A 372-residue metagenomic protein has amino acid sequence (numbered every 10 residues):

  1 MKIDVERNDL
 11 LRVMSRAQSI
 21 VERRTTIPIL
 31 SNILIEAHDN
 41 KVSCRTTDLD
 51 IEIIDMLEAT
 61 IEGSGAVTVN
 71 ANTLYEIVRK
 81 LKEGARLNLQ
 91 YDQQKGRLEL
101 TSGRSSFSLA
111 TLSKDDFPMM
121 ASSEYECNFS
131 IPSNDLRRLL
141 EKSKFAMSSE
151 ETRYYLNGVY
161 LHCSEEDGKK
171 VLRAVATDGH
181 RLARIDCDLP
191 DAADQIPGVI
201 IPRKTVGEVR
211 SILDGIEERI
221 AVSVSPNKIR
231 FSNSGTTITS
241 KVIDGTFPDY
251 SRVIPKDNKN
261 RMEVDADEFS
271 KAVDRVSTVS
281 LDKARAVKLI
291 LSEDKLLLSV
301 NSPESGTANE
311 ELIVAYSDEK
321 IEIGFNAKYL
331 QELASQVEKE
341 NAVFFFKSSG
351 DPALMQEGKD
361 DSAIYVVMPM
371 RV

Functional and structural regions predicted by a protein language model:
M1-V372: Structural preference for solvent-exposed beta-strand-turn elements and adjacent flexible terminal/loop segments within
